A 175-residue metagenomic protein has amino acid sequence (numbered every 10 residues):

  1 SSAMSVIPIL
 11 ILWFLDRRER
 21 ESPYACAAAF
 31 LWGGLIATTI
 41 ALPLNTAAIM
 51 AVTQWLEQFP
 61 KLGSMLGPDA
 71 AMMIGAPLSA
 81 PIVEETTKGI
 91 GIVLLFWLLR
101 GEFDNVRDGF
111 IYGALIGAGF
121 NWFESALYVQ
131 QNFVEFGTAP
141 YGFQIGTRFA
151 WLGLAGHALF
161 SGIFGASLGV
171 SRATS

Functional and structural regions predicted by a protein language model:
S1-S175: Hydrophobic alpha-helical segments at protein termini of multi-pass membrane proteins
